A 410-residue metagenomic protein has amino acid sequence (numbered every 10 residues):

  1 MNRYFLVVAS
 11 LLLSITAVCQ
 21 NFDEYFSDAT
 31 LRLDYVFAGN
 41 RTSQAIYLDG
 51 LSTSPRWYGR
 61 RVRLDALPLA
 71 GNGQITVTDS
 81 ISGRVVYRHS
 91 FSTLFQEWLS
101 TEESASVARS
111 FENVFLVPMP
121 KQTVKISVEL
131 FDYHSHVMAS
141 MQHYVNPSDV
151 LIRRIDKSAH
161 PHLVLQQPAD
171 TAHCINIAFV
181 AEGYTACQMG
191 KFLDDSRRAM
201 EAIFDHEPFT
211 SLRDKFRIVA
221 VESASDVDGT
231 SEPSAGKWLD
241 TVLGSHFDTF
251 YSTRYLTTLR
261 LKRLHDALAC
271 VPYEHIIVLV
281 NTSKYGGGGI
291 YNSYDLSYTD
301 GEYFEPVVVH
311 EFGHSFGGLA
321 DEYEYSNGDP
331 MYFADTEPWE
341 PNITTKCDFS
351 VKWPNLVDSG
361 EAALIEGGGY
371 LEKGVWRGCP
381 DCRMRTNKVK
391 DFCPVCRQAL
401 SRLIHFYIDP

Functional and structural regions predicted by a protein language model:
Y4-I15: Sec-dependent N-terminal signal peptides
A17-C19: Boundary at the C-terminal end of the N-terminal hydrophobic targeting segment
F22-F37, R41-I46, Y323-P410: Replace "(M1/M4/M9/M12/WLM)" with "(e.g., M1/M4/M8/M9/M12/M26/WLM)" and add "not limited to" to clarify scope
Y25-V150: Beta-strand-enriched, solvent-exposed domains that form extended recognition/catalytic surfaces
V150-E207, A220-E232, W238, T249: Fold-level signature of zinc-dependent metallopeptidase catalytic domains
M189-F192, G287-E311: Short pre-active-site segment immediately N-terminal to the catalytic Zn-binding motif
M200, E305-E322: Active-site recognition of the HExxH zinc-binding catalytic motif
K215-Y291: Active-site-proximal segments of metallohydrolase catalytic domains
